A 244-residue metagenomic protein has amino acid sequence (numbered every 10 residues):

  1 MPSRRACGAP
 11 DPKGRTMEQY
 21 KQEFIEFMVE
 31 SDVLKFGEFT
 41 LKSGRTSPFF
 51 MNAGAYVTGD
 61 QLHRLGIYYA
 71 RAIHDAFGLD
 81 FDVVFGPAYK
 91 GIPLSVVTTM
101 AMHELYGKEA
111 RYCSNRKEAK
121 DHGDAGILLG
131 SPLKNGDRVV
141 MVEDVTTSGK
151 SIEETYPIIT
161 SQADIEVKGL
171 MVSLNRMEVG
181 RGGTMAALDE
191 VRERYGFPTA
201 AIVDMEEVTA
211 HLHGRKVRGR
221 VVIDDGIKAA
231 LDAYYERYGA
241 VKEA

Functional and structural regions predicted by a protein language model:
M1-A9: Cationic, amphipathic, low-complexity alpha-helical segments enriched in hydrophobics plus arginine/proline
S3, K13-V142, T147-A244: PRPP-associated nucleotide enzymes
